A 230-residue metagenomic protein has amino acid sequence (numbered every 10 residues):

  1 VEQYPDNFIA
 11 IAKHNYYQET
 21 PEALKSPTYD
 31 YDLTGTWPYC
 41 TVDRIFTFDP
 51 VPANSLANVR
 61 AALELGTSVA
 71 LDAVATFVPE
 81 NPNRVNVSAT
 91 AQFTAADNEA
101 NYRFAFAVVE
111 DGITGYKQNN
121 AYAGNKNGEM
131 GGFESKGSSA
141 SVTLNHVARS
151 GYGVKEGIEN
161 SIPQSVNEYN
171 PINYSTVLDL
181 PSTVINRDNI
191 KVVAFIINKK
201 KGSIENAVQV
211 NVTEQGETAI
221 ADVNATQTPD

Functional and structural regions predicted by a protein language model:
V1: Conserved redox-active cysteine motifs that mediate thiol-disulfide chemistry, especially di-cysteine Cys-X(1-2)-Cys
Y4-P5, T228: Short, well-ordered coil/turn elements that cap or connect secondary structure elements
D6-E217: Short, conserved sequence motifs used for protein processing/export or organelle targeting and for catalysis
V212-P229: Residue-level detector of functionally pivotal "anchor" positions at catalytic/ligand-binding pockets or at interdomain
